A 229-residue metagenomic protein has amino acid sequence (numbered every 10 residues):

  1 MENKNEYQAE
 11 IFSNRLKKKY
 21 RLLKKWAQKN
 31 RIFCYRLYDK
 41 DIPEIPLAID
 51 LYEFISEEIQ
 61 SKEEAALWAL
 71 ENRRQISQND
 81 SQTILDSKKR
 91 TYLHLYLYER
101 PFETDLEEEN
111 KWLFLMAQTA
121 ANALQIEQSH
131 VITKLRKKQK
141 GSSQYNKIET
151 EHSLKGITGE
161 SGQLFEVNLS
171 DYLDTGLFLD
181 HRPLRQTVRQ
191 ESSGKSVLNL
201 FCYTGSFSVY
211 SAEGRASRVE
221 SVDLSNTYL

Functional and structural regions predicted by a protein language model:
M1-R90: Non-catalytic accessory regions of SAM-dependent methyltransferases
C34, Q128-H130, R218: Residues at the N-termini of beta-strands
C34-Y35, D174-G176, N226: Generic secondary-structure boundary/loop-capping signal
Y38, S170, R182, S225: Anionic group-transfer/hydrolysis microenvironments
A48-E53, L67-A69, R73-R74, Q78-L93 (+2 more regions): Non-catalytic substrate-recognition/targeting regions of SAM-dependent transferases
L179-K195: Conserved alpha-helix/loop element of class I SAM-dependent methyltransferases that forms part of the SAM/SAH-binding
E191-L229: Conserved SAM/SAH cofactor-binding pocket of Class I
